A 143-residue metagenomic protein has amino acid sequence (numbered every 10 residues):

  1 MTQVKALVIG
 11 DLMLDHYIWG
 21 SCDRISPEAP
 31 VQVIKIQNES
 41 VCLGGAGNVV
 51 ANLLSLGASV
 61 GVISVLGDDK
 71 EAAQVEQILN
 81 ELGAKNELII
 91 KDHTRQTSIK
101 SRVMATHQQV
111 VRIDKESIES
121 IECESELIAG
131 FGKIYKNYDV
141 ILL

Functional and structural regions predicted by a protein language model:
M1, Y135-K136: A short, aliphatic-rich alpha-helical micro-motif
M1-D23: Positively charged, low-complexity intrinsically disordered leader regions
I9, I63-V65, M104: Short hydrophobic segments within beta-strands
L14-C22, E71-E76, I99-V103, K115: Short acidic, glycine/serine/threonine-rich loops at helix termini
P27, Q32-I99: Substrate-binding N-lobe of the ribokinase-like
I89-R95, R102-Y135: Conserved phosphate-binding/catalytic loop of the ribokinase/pfkB sugar-kinase fold
Y138-L143: Short acidic, glycine-rich surface-loop motifs adjacent to enzyme active sites
